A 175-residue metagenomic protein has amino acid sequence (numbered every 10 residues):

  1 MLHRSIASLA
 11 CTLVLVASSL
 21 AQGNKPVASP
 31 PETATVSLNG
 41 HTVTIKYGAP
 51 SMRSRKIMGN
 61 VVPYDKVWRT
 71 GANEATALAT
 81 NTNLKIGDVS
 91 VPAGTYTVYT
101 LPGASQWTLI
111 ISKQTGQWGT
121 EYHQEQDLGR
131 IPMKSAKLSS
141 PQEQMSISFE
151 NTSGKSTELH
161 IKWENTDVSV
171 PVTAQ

Functional and structural regions predicted by a protein language model:
M1-L9: Bacterial N-terminal signal peptides that target proteins for export
S8-S18: Bacterial N-terminal signal peptides
T12, T42-T44, A77, T108 (+1 more regions): A residue-level signal for beta-strand positions that form part of recognition/binding surfaces within mature
A17-A34, T82-L84, P92-G94: Short, charged N-terminal helix-start/capping segments
Q22-K66, T115-Q175: Primarily secretory-pathway and cell-envelope proteins
R69-Q117: Mid-length scaffold segments of soluble, non-membrane domains
